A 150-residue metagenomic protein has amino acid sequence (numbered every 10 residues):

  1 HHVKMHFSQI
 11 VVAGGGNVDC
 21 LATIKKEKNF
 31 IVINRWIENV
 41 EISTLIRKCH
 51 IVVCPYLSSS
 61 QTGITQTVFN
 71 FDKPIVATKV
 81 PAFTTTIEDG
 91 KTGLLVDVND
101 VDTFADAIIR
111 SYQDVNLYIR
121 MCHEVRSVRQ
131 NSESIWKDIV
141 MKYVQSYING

Functional and structural regions predicted by a protein language model:
F7-L21, R35: Glycosyltransferase donor-sugar binding loop
C20-T44: Nucleotide-activated donor-binding/catalytic signature segment of Leloir-type glycosyltransferases, i.e., the conserved
E38-C49, Q66, N70, T84 (+1 more regions): Short acidic alpha-helix that forms the nucleotide-activated donor recognition element in Leloir-type transferases
L45-S60, K73: Acidic donor-binding loop of glycosyltransferase active sites
P74-A77, I87: Short hydrophobic beta-strand element within catalytic cores of glycosyltransferases and related nucleotide-activated
D89-G90, L94-V101, R110-V115: Conserved acidic donor-binding segment of nucleotide-sugar-dependent glycosyltransferases
T103, R110, L117-E133, K142: A short, well-ordered alpha-helix in the C-terminal region of glycosyltransferases
S132-G150: C-terminal alpha-helical cap of glycosyltransferases
